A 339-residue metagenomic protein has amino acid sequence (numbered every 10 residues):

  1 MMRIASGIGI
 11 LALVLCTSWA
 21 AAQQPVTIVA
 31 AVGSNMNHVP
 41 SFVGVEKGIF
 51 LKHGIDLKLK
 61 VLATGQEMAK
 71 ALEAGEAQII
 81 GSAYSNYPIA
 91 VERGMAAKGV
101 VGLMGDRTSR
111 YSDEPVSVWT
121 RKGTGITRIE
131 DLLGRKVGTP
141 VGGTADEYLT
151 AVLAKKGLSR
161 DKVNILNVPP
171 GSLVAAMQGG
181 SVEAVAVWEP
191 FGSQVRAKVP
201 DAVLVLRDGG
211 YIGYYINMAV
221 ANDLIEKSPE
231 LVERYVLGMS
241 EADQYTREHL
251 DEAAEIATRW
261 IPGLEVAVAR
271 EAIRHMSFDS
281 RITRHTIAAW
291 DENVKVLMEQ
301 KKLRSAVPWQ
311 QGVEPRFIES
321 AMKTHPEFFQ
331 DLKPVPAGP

Functional and structural regions predicted by a protein language model:
M1-S6: Positively charged n-region of N-terminal signal peptides that target proteins for export
G7-T17: Bacterial N-terminal signal peptides
S18-A22: Sec/Tat signal peptide C-region and signal peptidase I cleavage site
Q23-S159, N164-N167, E183, E189 (+2 more regions): Short, glycine-/small- and polar/acidic-enriched structural segments that line small-molecule recognition paths
K47-G48, Q66, K70, A74 (+14 more regions): Solvent-exposed, polar/charged alpha-helical surfaces in well-ordered, non-transmembrane soluble domains, broadly
S85, K162-L166, G171-I261: Pocket-lining segment of extracytoplasmic ligand-binding domains
K227-A306: Secondary-structure end/capping motifs
M298-P339: Conserved C-terminal helix/tail region of periplasmic/extracytoplasmic solute-binding proteins
